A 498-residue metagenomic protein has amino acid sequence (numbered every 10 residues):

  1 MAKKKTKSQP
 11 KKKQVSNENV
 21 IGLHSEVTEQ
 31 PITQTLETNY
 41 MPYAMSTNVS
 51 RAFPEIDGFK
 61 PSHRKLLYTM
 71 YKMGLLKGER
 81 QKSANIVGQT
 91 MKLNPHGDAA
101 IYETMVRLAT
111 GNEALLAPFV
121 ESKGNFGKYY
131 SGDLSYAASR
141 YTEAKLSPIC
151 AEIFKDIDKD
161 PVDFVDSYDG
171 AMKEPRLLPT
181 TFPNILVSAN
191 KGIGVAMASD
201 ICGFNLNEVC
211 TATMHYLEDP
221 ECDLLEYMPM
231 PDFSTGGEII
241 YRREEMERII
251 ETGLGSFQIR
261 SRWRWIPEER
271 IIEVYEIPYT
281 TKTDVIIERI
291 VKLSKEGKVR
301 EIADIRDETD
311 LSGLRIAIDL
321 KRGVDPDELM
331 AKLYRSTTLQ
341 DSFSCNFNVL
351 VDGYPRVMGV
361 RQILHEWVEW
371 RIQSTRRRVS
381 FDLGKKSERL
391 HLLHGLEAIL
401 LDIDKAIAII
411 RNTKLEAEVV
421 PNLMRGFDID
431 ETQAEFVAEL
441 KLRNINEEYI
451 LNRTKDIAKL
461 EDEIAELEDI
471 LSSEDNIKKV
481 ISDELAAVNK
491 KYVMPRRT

Functional and structural regions predicted by a protein language model:
A2-G253, R315-A317: Catalytic phosphate-handling regions of large nucleic-acid enzymes and associated NTPases
A2-V15, I21-V27, P31, K191-I193 (+1 more regions): C-terminal interaction appendages of subunits in large macromolecular complexes
